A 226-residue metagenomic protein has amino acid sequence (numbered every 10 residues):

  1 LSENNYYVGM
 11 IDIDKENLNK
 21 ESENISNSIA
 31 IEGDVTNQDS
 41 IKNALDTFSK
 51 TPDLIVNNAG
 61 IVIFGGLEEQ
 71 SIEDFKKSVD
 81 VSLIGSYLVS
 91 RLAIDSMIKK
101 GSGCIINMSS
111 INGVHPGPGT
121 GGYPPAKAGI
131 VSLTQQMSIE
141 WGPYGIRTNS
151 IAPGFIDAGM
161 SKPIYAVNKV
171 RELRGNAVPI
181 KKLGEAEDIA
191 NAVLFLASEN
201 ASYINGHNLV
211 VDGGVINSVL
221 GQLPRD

Functional and structural regions predicted by a protein language model:
G66-L67, D74-V79, R174: Substrate-binding pocket helix/loop in short-chain dehydrogenase/reductase
E68, H115-G121, P143-Y144, K181 (+1 more regions): Active-site loop immediately N-terminal to the catalytic Tyr-X3-Lys motif of short-chain dehydrogenase/reductase
S90, A126, T134: Active-site helix of classical SDR
D95, I139-P143, S202: Alpha-helical segment proximal to the catalytic Tyr-Lys
S110: Residue(s) in the substrate-gating loop at a strand-loop-helix junction that position the organic substrate next
S150, K169-N200, I204, V211-G213: C-terminal helical subdomain
N205-D226: Short C-terminal tail/terminal secondary-structure segment of NAD(P)H-dependent dehydrogenase/reductase domains
